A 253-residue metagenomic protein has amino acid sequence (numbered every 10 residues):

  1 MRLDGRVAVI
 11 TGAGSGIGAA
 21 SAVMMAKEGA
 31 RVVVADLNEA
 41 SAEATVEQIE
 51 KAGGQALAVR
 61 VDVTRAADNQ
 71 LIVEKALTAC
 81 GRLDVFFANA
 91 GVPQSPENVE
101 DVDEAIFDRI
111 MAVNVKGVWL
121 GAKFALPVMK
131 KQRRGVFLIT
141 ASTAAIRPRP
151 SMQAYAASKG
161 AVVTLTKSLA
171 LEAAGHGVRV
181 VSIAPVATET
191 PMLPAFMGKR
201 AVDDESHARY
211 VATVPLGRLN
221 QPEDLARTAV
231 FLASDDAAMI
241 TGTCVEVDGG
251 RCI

Functional and structural regions predicted by a protein language model:
L3-V33: Canonical Rossmann dinucleotide-binding motif of NAD(H)/NADP(H)-dependent dehydrogenases/reductases, specifically
R82, A174, R179, I240-G242: Short, small/polar-rich loop/turn modules that mediate ligand/substrate recognition or access, typified
P93-P96, R147, V230, T241-I253: Short C-terminal tail/terminal secondary-structure segment of NAD(P)H-dependent dehydrogenase/reductase domains
E97-V99, D103-R109, Y210: Substrate-binding pocket helix/loop in short-chain dehydrogenase/reductase
A122, S158, T166: Active-site helix of classical SDR
P127, L171-E172, A238: Alpha-helical segment proximal to the catalytic Tyr-Lys
S142: Residue(s) in the substrate-gating loop at a strand-loop-helix junction that position the organic substrate next
